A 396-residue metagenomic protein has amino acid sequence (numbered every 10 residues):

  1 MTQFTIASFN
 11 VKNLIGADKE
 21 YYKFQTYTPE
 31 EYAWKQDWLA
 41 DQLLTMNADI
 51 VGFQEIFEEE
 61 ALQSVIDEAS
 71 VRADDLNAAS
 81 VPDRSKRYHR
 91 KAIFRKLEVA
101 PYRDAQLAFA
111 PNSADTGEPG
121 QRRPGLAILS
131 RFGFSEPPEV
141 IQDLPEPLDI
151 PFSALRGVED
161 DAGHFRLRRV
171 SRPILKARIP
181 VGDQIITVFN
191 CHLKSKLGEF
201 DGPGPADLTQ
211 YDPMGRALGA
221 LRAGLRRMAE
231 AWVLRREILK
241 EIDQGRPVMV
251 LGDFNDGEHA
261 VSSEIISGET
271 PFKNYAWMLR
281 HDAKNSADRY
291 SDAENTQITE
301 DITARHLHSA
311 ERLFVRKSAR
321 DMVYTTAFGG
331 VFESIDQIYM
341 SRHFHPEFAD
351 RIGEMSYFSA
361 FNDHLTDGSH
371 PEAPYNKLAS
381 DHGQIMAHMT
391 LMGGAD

Functional and structural regions predicted by a protein language model:
M1-I6, G133-E136, V170-D212, G394-D396: Beta-strand-turn-beta hairpins that frame and shape the catalytic cleft of phosphate-ester-processing enzymes
M1-L126, D207-Y211, I352-E354, F358 (+2 more regions): N-terminal, active-site-proximal structural segment of metallo-dependent hydrolase catalytic domains
K12, I56-F57, H192-K194, F254-G257: Catalytic metal-binding/acid-base residues of hydrolase active sites
L14-K19, L197-E199, E347-F348: Short, solvent-exposed loop/turn elements at domain surfaces
E59, L129, G133-V140, E146-F152 (+3 more regions): Metal-dependent phosphoester-hydrolase catalytic domains
S113, E118-Q121, G125-G182: A well-ordered secondary-structure block
Q142-H164, K194-R222: Short, flexible helix-coil linker/hinge segments at the edges of structured domains or between repeats
A217-G245: A long, amphipathic alpha-helix that forms part of the scaffold/cap immediately adjacent to metal-dependent active
